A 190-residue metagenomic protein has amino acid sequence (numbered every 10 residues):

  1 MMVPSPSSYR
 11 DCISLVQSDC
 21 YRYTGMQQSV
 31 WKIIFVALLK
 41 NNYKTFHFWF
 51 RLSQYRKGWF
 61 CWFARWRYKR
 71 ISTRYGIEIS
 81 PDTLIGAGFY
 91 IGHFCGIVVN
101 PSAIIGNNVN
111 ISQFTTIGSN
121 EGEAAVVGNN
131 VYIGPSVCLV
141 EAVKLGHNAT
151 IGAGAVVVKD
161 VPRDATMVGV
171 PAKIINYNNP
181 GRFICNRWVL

Functional and structural regions predicted by a protein language model:
M1-Y75, I184-L190: Terminal amphipathic alpha-helical/low-complexity segments used for targeting or macromolecular assembly
Y75, S80-P81, G86-A87, G92-P101 (+11 more regions): Left-handed beta-helix
